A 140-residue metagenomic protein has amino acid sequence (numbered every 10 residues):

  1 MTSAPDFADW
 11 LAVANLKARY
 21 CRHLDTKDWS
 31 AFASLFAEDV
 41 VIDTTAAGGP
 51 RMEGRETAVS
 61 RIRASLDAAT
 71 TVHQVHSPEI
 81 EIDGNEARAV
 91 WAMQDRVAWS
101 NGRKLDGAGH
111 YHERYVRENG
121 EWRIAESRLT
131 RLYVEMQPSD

Functional and structural regions predicted by a protein language model:
M1-E38: Short, low-complexity N-terminal intrinsically disordered segments enriched in polar/charged residues
L11, A69-T71, K104-D106: Transmembrane beta-barrel outer-membrane domains
S30-D95: A solvent-exposed, acidic/Ser-Thr-rich amphipathic alpha-helical stretch
A68, R96-K104, V134: Short, cysteine-centered beta-strand-loop-beta hairpins and adjacent loop/turn segments enriched in charged/polar
H73-V75, D106-Y111: Short, surface-exposed coil-to-beta transition loops
R88, A108-P138: Short beta-strand edge/turn micro-motifs at domain boundaries
Q94-R96, L129-T130: Short, solvent-exposed loop/turn segments at secondary-structure junctions
